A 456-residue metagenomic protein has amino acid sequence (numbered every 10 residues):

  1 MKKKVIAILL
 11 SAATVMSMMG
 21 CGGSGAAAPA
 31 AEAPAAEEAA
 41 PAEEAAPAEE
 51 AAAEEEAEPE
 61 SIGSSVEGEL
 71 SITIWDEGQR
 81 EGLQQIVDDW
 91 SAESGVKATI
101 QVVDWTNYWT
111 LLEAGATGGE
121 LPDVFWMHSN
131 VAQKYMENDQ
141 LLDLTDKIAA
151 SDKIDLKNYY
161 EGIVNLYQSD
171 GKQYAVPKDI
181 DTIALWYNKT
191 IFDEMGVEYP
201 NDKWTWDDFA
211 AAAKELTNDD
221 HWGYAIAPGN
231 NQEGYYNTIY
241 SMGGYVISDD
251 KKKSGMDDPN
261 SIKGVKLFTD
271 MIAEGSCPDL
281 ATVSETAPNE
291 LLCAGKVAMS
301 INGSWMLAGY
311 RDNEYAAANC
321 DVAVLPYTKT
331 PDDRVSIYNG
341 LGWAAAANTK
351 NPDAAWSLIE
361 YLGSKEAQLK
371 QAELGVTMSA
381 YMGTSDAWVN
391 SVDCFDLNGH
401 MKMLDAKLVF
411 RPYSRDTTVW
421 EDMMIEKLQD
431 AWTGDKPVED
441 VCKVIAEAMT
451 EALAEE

Functional and structural regions predicted by a protein language model:
A53-S64, S129-T182, N319-L325, V389-C394 (+1 more regions): Hinge/lid segment of periplasmic solute-binding proteins
E60-S64, T145-Y159, N201-D202, G244-K263 (+4 more regions): Short, solvent-exposed loop/beta-turn-alpha elements that line the ligand-binding surface or hinge of extracytoplasmic
V66-E77, V96-Q101, D123-V124, Y174 (+2 more regions): Short, well-ordered beta-strand elements
S71, D88, A92-K97, M195 (+5 more regions): Extracytoplasmic/periplasmic substrate-recognition and gating elements
D89-Y159, E194-G196, L291, G295-M299 (+4 more regions): Extracytoplasmic "Venus flytrap"/periplasmic binding protein-like
A132-T145, E161-Y199, A227-D250, D332 (+3 more regions): Periplasmic solute-binding protein
A213-E215, K251-A281, L325: Glycine-centered hinge/linker elements that transmit conformational signals in sensory and ligand-binding systems
A323, E373-E426, D430: Long, aromatic- and glycine/proline-rich binding clefts that accommodate carbohydrate-like moieties
